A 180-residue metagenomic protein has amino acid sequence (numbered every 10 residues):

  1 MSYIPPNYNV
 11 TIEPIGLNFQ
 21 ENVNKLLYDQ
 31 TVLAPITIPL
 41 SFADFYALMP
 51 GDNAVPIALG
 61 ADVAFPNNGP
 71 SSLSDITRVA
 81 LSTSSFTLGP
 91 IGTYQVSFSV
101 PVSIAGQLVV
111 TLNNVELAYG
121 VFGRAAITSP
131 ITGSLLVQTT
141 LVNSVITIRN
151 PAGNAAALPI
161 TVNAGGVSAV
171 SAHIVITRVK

Functional and structural regions predicted by a protein language model:
S2-K180: Extracellular jelly-roll beta-sandwich "head" domains, especially the C-terminal globular C1q domain
